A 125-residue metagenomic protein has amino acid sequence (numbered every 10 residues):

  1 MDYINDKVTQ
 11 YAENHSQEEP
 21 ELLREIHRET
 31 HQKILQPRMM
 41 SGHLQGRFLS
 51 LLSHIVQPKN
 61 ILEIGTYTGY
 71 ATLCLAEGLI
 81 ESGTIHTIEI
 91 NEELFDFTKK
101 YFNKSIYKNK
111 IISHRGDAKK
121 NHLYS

Functional and structural regions predicted by a protein language model:
M1-P20, R28: N-terminal auxiliary segments of SAM/dcSAM-dependent transferases
K7, Y11, E25, F48-L51 (+1 more regions): Alpha-helical elements of Rossmann-like donor-binding domains used by nucleotide-donor carbohydrate transfer enzymes
N14, Q36-P37, E63, H86: Conserved short-loop catalytic and cofactor-binding motifs
Q17-E18, I34-R47, H54: Conserved SAM-binding loop and adjacent beta-strand
E19-L23, T72: Membrane-targeting and insertion segments and their boundary/processing signals
R24-I34: Conserved class I S-adenosyl-L-methionine
H43-S125: S-adenosylmethionine/decaboxylated-SAM
